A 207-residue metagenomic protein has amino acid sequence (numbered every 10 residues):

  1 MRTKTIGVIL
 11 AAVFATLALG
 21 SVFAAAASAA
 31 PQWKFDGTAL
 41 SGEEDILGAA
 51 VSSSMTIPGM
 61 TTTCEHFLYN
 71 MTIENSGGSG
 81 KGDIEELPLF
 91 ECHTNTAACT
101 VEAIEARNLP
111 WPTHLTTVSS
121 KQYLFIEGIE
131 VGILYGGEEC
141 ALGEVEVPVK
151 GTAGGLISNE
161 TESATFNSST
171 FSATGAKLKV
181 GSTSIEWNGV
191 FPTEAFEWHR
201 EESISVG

Functional and structural regions predicted by a protein language model:
M1-L10: Bacterial N-terminal signal peptides that target proteins for export
L10-S21: Bacterial N-terminal signal peptides
S28-G207: Extracytosolic secretory-pathway proteins
